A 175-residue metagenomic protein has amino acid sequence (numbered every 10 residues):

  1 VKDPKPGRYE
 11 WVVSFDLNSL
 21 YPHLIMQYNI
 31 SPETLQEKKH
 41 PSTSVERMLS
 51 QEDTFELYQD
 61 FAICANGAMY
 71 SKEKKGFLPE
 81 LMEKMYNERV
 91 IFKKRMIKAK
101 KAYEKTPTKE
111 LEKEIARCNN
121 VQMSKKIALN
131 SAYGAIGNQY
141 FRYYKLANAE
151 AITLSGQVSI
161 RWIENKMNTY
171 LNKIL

Functional and structural regions predicted by a protein language model:
V1-L175: Conserved acidic
